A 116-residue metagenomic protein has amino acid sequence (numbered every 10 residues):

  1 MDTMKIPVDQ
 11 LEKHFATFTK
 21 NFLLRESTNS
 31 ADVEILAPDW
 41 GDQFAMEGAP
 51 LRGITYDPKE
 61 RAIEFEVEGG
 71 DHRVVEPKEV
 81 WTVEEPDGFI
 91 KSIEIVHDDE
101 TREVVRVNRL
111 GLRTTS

Functional and structural regions predicted by a protein language model:
D2-S27: N-terminal leader/targeting segments and the immediate start of mature chains
T3, V8, A37, G41 (+3 more regions): Short beta-rich binding modules
E26-L36: A short, Trp-centered hydrophobic/proline-enriched beta-strand micro-motif
E26-T28, F44, P58: Short, surface-exposed loop/turn motifs at beta-strand boundaries within globular domains
W40-P50: Short coil-to-beta-strand transition motifs
G48-S92: Amphipathic protein-protein interaction modules
P77-S116: Helix-rich interaction surfaces within compact, conserved domain-sized segments that mediate assembly or partner
